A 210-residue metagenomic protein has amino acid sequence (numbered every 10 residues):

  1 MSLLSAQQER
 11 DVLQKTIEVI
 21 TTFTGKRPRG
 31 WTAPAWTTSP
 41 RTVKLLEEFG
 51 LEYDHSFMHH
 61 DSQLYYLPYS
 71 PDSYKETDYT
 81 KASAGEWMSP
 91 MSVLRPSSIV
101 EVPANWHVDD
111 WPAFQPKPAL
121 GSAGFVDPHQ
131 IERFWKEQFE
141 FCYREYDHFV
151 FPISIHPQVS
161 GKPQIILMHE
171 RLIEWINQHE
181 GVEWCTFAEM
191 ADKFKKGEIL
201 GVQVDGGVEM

Functional and structural regions predicted by a protein language model:
M1, T37-T38, S160-G161: Glycine-/small-residue-rich active-site loops that bind phosphorylated ligands and cofactors
M1-L13: Glycine-rich phosphate-binding "P-loop"
A6, P40-V43, P163-H169: Conserved strand-to-helix beginnings and helix N-cap segments that scaffold or border functional pockets
V12-T24: An active-site-proximal structural segment forming one wall of the substrate-binding cleft that immediately precedes
I17-E18, V43-K44, I173-E174: Short glycine-/small-residue-rich flexible loop motifs, especially phosphate/cofactor-binding loops
T21, K26-Y146, Q203: Active-site-adjacent pocket scaffolds in enzyme catalytic domains
Y53, F125-M210: C-terminal domain-boundary segment and adjacent tail
